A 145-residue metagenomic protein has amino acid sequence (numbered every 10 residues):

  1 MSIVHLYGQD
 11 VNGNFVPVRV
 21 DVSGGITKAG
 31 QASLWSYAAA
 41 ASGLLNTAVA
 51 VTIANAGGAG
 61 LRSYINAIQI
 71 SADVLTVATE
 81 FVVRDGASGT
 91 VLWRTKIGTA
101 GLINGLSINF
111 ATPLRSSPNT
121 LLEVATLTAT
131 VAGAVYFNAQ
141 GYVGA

Functional and structural regions predicted by a protein language model:
M1-G101, L121-A145: Extended, low-complexity segments enriched in Ser/Thr/Gly and acidic residues that occur primarily in surface-exposed
N104-P113: Exposed aromatic-hydrophobic patches
L114-R115, A129: Short, surface-exposed, charge-dense and proline/glycine-enriched linear segments
S117-N119: Extracellular Ig-like/FN3 beta-sandwich strand-entry sites
